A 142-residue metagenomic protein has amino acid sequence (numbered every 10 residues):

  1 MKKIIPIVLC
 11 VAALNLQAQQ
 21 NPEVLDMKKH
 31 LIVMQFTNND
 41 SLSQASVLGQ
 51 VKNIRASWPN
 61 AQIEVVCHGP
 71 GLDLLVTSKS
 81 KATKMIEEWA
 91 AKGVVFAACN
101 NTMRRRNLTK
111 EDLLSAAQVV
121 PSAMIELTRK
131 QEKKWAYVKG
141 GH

Functional and structural regions predicted by a protein language model:
M1-Q20: Bacterial Sec-dependent N-terminal signal peptides
Q19-H142: Secreted/extracellular ectodomain signature
